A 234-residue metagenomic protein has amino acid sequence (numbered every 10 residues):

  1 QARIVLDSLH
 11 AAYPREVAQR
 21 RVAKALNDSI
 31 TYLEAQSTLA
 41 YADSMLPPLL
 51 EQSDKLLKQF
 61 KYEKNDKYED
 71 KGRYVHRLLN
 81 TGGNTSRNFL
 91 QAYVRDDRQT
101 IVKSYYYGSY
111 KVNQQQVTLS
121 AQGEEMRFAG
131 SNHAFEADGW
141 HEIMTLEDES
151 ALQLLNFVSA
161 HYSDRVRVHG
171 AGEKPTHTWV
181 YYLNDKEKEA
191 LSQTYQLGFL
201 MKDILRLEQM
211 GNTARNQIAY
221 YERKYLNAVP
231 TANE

Functional and structural regions predicted by a protein language model:
L6, A12-P14, E34: Alpha-helical junction/boundary sensor with strong preference for TPR arrays
H10-V22: Short solvent-exposed coil/turn linkers within tandem alpha-helical repeat scaffolds
L26-K55: Alpha-helical linker/edge segments of TPR/alpha-solenoid repeat scaffolds and analogous pre-/post-domain helices
L50-N113: An ectodomain-focused feature that recognizes extracytoplasmic/extracellular
R98-A137: Mid-length scaffold segments of soluble, non-membrane domains
S120-E124, E149-S150, N156-D164: A short, structured loop/turn motif at beta-sheet edges
D138-L152, S163-E234: Internal interaction segment
